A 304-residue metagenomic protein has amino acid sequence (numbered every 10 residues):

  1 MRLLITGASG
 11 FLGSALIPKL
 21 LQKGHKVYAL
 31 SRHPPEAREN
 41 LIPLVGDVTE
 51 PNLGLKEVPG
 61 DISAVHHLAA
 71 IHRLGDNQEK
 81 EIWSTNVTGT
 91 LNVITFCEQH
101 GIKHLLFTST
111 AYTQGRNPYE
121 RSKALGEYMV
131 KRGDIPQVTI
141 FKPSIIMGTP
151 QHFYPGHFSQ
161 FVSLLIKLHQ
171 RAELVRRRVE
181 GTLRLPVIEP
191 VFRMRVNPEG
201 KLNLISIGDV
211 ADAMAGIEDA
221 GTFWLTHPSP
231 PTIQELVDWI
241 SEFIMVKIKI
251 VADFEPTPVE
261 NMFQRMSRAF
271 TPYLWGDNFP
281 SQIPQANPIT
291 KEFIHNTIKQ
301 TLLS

Functional and structural regions predicted by a protein language model:
L3-K23: N-terminal Rossmann NAD(P)H-binding glycine-rich loop of SDR-like oxidoreductase domains
E39-E50: Rossmann-fold cofactor-recognition segment
V48-T88, Y112-Q114: NAD(P)H-binding glycine-rich loop region in Rossmannoid oxidoreductase-like domains and their noncatalytic homologs
H67, K80, S84, T88-A124 (+2 more regions): Conserved Rossmann-fold NAD(P)-dependent oxidoreductase catalytic core, especially the SDR/UDP-sugar
R132-I140, S144-L202: NAD(P)-dependent short-chain dehydrogenase/reductase
V175, L185-M194, V251-N287: A hydrophobic C-terminal alpha-helical subdomain
K201, D209-S267: Mid/C-terminal beta-alpha module of Rossmann-like enzyme folds, strongest in SDR-family dehydrogenases/epimerases
N278-S304: Amphipathic terminal alpha-helices
